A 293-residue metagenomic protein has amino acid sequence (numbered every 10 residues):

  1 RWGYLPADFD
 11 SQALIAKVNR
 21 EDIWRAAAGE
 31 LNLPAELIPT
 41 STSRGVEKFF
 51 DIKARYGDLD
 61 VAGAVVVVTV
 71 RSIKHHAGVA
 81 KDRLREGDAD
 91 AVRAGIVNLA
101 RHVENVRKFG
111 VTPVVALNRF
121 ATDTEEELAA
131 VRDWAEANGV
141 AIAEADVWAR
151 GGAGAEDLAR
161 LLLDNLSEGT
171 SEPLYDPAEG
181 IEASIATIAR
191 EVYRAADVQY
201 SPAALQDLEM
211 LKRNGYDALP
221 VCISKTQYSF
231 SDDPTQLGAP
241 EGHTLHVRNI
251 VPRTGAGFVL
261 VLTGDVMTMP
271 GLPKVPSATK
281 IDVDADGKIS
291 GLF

Functional and structural regions predicted by a protein language model:
R1-F293: Flexible phosphate-sensing "switch/lid" loops adjacent to ATP/NTP-binding sites across phosphate-transfer
